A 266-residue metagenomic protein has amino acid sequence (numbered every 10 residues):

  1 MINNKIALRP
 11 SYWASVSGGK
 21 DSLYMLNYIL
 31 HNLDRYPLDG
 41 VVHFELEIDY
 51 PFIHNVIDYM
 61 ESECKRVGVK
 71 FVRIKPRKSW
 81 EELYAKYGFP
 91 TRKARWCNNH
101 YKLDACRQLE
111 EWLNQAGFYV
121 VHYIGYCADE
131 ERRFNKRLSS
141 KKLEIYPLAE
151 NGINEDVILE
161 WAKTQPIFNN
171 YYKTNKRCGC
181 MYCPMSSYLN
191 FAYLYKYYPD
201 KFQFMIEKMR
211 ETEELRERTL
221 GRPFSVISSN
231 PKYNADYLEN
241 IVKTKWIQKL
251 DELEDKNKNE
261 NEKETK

Functional and structural regions predicted by a protein language model:
M1-K266: Nucleotide-activated chemistry modules centered on ATP-dependent adenylation/adenylyltransferase
